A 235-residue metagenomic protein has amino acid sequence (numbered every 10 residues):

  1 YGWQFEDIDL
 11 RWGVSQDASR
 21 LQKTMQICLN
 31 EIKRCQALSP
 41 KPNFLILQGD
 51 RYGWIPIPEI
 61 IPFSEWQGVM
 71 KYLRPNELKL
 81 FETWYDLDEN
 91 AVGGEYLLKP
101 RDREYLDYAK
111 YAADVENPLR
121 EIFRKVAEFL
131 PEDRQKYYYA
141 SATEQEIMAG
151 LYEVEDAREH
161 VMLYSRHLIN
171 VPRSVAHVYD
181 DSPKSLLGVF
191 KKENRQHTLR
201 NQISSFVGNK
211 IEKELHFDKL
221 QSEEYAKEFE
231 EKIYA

Functional and structural regions predicted by a protein language model:
Y1-A235: Conserved catalytic or regulatory cores that recognize and/or transform ribose-phosphate-containing ligands
